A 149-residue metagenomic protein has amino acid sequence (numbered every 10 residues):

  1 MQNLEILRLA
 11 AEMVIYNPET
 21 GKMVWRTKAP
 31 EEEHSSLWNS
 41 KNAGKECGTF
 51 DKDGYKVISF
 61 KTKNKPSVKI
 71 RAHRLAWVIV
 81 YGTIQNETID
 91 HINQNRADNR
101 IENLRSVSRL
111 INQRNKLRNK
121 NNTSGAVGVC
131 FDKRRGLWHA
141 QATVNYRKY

Functional and structural regions predicted by a protein language model:
M1-S59: Short helix-coil boundary/hinge micro-motifs
M13, K28, K63-L137, Q141-N145: Short, cationic Gly/His-enriched loop motifs
R147-Y149: Surface-exposed loop/edge segments in extracytoplasmic proteins
